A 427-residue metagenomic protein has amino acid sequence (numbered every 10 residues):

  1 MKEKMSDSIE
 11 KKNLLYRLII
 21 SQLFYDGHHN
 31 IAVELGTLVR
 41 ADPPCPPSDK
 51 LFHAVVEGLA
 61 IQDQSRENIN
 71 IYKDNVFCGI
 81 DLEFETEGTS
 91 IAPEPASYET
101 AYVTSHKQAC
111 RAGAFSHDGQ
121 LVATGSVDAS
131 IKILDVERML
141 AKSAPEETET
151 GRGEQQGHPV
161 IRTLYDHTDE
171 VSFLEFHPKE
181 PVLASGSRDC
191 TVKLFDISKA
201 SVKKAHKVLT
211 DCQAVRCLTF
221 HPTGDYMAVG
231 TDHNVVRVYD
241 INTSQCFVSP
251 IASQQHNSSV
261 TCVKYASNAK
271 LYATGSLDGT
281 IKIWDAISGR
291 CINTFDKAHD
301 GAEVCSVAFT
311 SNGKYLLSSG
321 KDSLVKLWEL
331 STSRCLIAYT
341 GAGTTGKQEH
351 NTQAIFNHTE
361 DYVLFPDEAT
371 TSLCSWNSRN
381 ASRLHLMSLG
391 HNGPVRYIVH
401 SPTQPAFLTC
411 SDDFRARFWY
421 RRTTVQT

Functional and structural regions predicted by a protein language model:
M1-Y102: Eukaryotic adaptor/scaffold assembly regions
K11-I19, F24-I31, L35, P47-L51 (+12 more regions): Alpha-helical interaction elements in eukaryotic regulators
T89-Y98, I133-I161, T168, E180 (+9 more regions): Per-blade loop-tip surfaces of WD-repeat and WD-like beta-propellers in eukaryotic adaptors/scaffolds
V103-A129: Beta-strand-rich domains and repeat architectures in extracellular enzymes and scaffolds, especially beta-propellers
Q108-A114, D169-F176, C212-F220, N257-Y265 (+3 more regions): Canonical WD40 repeat/beta-propeller blade segments in eukaryotic WD-repeat proteins
G113-G119, L174-E180, L218-D225, G230 (+5 more regions): Loop/turn segments within WD40 beta-propeller blades
G125-D128, G186-D189, G230-H233, G275-D278 (+3 more regions): Conserved strand-to-loop turn within each blade of WD40 beta-propeller repeats
R396-T427: Blade-level signature of beta-propeller repeat domains, shared across WD40, Kelch, NHL, RCC1 and BNR/Asp-box propellers
